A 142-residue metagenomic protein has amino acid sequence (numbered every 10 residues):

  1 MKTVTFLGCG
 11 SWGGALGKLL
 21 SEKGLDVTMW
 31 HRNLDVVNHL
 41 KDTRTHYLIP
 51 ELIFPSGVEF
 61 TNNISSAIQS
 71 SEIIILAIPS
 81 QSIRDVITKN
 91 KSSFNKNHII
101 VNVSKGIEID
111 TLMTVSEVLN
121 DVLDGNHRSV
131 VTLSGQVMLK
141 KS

Functional and structural regions predicted by a protein language model:
M1-I53, V58-N62, K89, D110: NAD(P)+-binding Rossmann beta1-loop-alpha1 motif at the extreme N-terminus of oxidoreductases
T61-I64, Q69, I73-S142: Rossmann-like NAD(P)(H) cofactor-binding subdomain of soluble oxidoreductases
